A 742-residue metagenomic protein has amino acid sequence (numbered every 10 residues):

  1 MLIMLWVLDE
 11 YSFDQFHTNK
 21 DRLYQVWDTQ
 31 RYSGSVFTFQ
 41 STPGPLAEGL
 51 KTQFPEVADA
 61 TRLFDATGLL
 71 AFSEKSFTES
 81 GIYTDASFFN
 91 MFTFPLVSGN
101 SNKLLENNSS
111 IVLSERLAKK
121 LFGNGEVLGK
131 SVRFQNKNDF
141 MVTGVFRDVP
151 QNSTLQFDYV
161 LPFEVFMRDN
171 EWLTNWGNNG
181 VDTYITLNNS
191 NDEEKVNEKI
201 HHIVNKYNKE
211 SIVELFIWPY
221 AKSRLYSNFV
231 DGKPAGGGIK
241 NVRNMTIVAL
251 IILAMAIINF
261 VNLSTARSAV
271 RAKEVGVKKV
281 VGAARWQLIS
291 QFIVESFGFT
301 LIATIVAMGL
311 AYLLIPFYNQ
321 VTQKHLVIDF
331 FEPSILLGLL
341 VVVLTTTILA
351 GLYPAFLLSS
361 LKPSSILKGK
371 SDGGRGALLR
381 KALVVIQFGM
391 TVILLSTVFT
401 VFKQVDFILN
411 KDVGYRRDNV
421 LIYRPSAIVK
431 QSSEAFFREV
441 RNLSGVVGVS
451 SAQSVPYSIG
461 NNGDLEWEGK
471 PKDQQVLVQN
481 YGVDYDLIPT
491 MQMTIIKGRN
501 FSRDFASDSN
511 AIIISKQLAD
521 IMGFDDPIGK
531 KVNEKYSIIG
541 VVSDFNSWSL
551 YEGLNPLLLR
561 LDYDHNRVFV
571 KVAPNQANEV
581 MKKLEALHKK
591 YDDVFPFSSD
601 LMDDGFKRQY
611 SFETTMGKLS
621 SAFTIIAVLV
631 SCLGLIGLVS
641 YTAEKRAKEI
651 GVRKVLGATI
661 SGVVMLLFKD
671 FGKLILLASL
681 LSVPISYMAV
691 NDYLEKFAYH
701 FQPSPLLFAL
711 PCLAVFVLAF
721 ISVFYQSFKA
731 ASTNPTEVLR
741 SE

Functional and structural regions predicted by a protein language model:
M1-V7, G237-K273, L301, L379-Q404 (+4 more regions): Hydrophobic alpha-helical transmembrane segments of multi-pass inner-membrane transport and secretion
L8-R31, P55, P95, N138 (+9 more regions): Membrane-proximal juxtamembrane linkers immediately C-terminal to transmembrane helices
E10, N19, Y24-F77, S87 (+5 more regions): Hydrophobic, regular-secondary-structure patches
H17, N191, H201-I251, A269-A272 (+7 more regions): Membrane-helix entry/capping segments
D85-V97, I111-K240, A435-F612: Mid-to-C-terminal secondary-structure elements that act as membrane-proximal/extracytoplasmic interface segments
P234, S264-L301, Y312-K430, L694 (+1 more regions): Alpha-helical transmembrane segments of integral membrane proteins
V277-I315, A627, K648-N691, L710 (+1 more regions): Transmembrane alpha-helical interface segments in multi-pass membrane proteins
I335-P354, V392, C632, L707-K729: Hydrophobic alpha-helical transmembrane segments of polytopic membrane proteins
